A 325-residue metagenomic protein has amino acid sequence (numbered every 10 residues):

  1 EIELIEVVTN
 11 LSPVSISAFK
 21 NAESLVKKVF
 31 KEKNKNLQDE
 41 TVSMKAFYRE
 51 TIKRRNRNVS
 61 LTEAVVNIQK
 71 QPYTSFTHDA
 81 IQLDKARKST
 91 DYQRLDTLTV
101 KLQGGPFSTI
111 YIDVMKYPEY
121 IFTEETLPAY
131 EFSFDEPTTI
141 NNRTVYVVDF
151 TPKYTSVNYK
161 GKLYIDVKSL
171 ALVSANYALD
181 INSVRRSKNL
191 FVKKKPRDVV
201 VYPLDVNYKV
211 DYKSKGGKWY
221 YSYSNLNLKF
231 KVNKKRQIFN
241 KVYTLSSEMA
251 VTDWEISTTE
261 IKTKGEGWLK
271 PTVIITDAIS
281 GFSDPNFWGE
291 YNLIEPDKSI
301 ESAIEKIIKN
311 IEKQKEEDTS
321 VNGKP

Functional and structural regions predicted by a protein language model:
E3-E131, N141-R143, F191-P325: Surface-exposed, low-complexity/disordered segments and acidic/polar micro-motifs at processing/linker regions
I5-T9, I16-N21, T151-T155, K168 (+1 more regions): Solvent-exposed coil/turn segments that connect beta secondary-structure elements in extracytoplasmic/periplasmic
F47-T51, T151-K153, Y164, A178-D180 (+1 more regions): Outer-membrane beta-barrel pore domains and translocons
P118-A178, K213: Extended beta-strand-rich segments in extracellular/periplasmic secretory proteins, especially within noncatalytic
Y154-N158, I181-V184, K231-R236: Short, cysteine-centered beta-strand-loop-beta hairpins and adjacent loop/turn segments enriched in charged/polar
L172-A175, R185-S187, S222-Y223, K234: Extended hydrophobic-aromatic, low-complexity segments
N182-K193: A short, polar/charged loop-to-alpha-helix boundary motif
